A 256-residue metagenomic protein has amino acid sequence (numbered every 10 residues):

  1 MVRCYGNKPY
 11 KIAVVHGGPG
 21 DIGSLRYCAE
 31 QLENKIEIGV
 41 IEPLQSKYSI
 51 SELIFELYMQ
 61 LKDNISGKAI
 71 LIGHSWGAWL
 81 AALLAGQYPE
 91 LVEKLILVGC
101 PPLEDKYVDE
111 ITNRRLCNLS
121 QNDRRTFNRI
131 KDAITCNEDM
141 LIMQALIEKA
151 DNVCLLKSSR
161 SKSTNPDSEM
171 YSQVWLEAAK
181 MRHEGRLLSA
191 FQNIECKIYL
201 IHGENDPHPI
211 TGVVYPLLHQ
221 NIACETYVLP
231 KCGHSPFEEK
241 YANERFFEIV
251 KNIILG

Functional and structural regions predicted by a protein language model:
V2-Y48: Conserved HGGG/HGGXW glycine-rich cap/lid loop of the alpha/beta-hydrolase fold
V40-I72, W76, F246: Active-site loop/oxyanion-hole signature of alpha/beta-hydrolase fold enzymes
A78-P89, L95: Short glycine-enriched nucleophile-adjacent loop and the immediately C-terminal alpha-helix near the catalytic center
L95-R129: Flexible "cap/lid" loop of the alpha/beta hydrolase fold
K131-S189, C196: Alpha/beta-hydrolase
I194, L200-H202: Short beta-strand/loop motif that positions the catalytic acidic residue of the alpha/beta-hydrolase fold
P207-V213: Conserved alpha/beta-hydrolase "acid-adjacent" motif
C232-N243: Catalytic histidine-centered segment of alpha/beta-hydrolase-like enzymes
